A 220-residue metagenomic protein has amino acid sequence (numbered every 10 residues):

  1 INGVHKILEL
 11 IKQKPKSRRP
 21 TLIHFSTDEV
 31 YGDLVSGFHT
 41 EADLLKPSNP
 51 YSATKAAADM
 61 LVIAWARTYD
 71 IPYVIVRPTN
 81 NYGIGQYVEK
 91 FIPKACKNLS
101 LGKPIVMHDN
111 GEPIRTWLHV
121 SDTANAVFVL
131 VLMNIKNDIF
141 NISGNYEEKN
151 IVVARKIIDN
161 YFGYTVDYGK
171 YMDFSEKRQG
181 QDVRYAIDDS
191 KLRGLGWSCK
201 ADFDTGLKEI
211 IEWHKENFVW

Functional and structural regions predicted by a protein language model:
H5-N49: Conserved Rossmann-fold NAD(P)-dependent oxidoreductase catalytic core, especially the SDR/UDP-sugar
S17-T21, T27, D59-I84: Conserved beta-loop-beta element that borders a ligand/cofactor-binding pocket
Y31-G32, K46-P50, V74-F91: Flexible, glycine-rich beta-alpha linker
D33-G37, Y87-V88, N110-G111: Conserved catalytic-core motifs of eukaryotic protein kinase domains, centered on the activation segment
P50, T54-A57: Active-site helix of classical SDR
A57, L61, W65, A95 (+2 more regions): Hydrophobic alpha-helix immediately C-terminal to the catalytic Tyr-X-X-X-Lys motif of short-chain
L99-W220: C-terminal substrate-binding subdomain of Rossmann-fold SDR/epimerase-dehydratase oxidoreductases
